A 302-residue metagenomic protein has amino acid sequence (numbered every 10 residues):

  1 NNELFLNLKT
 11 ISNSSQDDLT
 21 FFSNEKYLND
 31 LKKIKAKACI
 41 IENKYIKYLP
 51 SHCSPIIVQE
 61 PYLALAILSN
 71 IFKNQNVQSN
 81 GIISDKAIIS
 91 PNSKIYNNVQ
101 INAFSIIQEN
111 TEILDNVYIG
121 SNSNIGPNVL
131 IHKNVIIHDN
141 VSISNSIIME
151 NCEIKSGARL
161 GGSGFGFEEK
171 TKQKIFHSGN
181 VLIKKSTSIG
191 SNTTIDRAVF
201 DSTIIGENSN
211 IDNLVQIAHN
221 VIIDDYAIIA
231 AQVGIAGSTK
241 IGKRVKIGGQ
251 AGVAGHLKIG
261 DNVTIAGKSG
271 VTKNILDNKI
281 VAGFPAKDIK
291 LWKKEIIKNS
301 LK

Functional and structural regions predicted by a protein language model:
N1-K86, N151, G157-A158, G162-K174 (+3 more regions): Terminal amphipathic alpha-helical/low-complexity segments used for targeting or macromolecular assembly
F21, I82-D288: Structural signal for interior beta-strand "rungs" in well-ordered beta-sheet cores of soluble enzyme domains
